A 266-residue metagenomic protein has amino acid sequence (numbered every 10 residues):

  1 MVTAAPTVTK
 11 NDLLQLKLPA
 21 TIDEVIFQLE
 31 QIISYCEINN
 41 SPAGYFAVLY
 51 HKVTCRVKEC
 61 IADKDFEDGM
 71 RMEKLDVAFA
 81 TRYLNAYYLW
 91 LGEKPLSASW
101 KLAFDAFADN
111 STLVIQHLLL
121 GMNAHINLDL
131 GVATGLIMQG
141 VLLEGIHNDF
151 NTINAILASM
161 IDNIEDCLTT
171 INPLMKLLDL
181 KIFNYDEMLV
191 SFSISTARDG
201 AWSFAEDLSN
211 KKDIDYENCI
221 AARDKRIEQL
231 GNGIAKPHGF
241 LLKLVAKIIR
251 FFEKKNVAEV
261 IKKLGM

Functional and structural regions predicted by a protein language model:
M1-I26: Acidic, low-complexity proline/glycine-rich segments
V2, Y50-E144, C167: Long acidic/polar interaction regions in large eukaryotic complex-forming proteins
N11, S34-N39, G265-M266: Glycine- and acidic
L14-K17, T21, E37-Y45, K64-E67 (+5 more regions): Non-transmembrane, amphipathic alpha-helical segments
L14-K17, T21, L49, R71 (+7 more regions): Non-membrane alpha-helical secondary structure
P19-C60: N-terminal ordered "arm"
V132-S195: Short helix-loop boundary/capping segments
V190-M266: A cross-kingdom marker for long, charged
